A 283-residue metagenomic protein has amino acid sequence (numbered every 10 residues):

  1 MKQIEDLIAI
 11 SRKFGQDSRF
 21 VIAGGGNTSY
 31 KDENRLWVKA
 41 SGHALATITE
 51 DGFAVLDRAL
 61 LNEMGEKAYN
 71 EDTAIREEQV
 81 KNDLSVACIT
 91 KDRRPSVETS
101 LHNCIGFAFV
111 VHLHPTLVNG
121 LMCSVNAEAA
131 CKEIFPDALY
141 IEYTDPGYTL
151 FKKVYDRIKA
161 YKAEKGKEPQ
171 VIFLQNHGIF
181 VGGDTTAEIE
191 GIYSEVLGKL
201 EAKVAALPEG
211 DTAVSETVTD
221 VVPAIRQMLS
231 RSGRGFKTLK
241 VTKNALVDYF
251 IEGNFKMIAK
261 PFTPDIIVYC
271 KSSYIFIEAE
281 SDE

Functional and structural regions predicted by a protein language model:
M1-E283: Glycine-rich flexible loops
